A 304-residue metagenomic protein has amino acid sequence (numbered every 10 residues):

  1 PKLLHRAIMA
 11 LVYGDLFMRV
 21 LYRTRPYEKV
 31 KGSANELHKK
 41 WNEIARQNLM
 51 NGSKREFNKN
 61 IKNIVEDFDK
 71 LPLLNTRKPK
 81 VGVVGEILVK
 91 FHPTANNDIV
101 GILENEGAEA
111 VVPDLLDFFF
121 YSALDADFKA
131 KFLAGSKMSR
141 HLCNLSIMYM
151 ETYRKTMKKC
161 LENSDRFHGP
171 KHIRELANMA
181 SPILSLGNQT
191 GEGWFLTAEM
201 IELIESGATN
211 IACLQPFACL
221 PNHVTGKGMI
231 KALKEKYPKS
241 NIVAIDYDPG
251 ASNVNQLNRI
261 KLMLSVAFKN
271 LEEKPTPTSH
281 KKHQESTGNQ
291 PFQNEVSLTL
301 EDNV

Functional and structural regions predicted by a protein language model:
P1-V304: An N-terminal assembly and electron-transfer interface module characteristic of large anaerobic redox and radical
